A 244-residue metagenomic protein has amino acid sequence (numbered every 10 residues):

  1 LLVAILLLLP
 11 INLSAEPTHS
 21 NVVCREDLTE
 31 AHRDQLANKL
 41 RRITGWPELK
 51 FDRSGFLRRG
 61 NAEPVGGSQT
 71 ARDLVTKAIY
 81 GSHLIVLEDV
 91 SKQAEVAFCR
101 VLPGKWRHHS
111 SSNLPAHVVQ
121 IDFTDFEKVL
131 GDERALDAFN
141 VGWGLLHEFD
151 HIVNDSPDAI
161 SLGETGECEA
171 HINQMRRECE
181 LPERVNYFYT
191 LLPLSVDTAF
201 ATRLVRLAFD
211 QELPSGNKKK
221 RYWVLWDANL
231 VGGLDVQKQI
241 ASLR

Functional and structural regions predicted by a protein language model:
L1-P10: Bacterial N-terminal signal peptides
A15-V101: A metal-dependent hydrolase signature that marks the N-terminal structural subdomain at the beginning of catalytic folds
V22-T29, L130-A135, S156-I160: Second-shell loop/turn segments in exported
A37-K39, I43-W46, L57-R59, S68-R72 (+5 more regions): Extended N-terminal export/anchoring regions of large proteins
L40, T44-P47, I79, E148-F149 (+3 more regions): Sec/Tat-exported extracytoplasmic proteins
I85, D89-G142, I152-D155: Active-site scaffold of zinc-dependent metalloenzymes
T124-K128, F139-E167, H171-R176: Mature extracellular/secreted ectodomains of secretory-pathway proteins
A159-R244: Metalloprotease/metallohydrolase-associated module, dominated by Zn2+-dependent proteases
